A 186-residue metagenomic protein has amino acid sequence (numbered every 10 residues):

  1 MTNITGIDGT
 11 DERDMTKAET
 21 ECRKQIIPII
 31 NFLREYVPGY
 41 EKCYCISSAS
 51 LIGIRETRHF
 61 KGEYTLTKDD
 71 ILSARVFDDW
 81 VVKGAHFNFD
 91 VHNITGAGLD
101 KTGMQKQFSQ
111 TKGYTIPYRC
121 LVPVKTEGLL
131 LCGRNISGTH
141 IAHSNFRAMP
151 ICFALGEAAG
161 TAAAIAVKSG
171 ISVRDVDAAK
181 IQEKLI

Functional and structural regions predicted by a protein language model:
M1-I186: Flavin (FAD/FMN)-binding glycine-rich loop and adjacent Rossmann-like elements that form
